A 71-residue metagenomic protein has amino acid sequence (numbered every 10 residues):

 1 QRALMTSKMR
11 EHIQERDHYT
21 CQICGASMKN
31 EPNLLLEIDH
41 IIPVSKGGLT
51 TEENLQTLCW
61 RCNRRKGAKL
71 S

Functional and structural regions predicted by a protein language model:
Q1-G25: Short, charged surface segments at domain edges that flank catalytic/cofactor-binding sites
A26-L58, A68-S71: Histidine-centered nuclease catalytic patch
